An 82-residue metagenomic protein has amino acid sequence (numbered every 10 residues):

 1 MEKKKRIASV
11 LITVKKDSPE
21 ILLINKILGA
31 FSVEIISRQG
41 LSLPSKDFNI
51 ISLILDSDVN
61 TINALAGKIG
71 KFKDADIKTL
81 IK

Functional and structural regions predicted by a protein language model:
M1-K82: Long, contiguous binding/interaction regions
